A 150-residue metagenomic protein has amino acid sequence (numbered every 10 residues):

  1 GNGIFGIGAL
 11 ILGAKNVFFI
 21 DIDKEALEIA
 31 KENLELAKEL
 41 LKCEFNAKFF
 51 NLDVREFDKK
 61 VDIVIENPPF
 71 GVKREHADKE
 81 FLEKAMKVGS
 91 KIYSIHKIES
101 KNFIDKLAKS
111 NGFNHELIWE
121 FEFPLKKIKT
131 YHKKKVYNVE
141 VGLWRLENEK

Functional and structural regions predicted by a protein language model:
G1-K150: Class I S-adenosyl-L-methionine-dependent methyltransferase catalytic core
